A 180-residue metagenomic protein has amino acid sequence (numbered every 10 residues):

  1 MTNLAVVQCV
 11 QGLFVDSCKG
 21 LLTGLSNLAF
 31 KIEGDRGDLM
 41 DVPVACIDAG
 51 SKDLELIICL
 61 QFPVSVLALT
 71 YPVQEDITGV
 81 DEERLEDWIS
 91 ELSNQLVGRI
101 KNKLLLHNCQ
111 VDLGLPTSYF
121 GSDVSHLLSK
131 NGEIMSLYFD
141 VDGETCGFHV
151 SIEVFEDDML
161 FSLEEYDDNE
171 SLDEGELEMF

Functional and structural regions predicted by a protein language model:
M1-F180: N-terminal auxiliary interaction/assembly segments of multi-subunit proteins
